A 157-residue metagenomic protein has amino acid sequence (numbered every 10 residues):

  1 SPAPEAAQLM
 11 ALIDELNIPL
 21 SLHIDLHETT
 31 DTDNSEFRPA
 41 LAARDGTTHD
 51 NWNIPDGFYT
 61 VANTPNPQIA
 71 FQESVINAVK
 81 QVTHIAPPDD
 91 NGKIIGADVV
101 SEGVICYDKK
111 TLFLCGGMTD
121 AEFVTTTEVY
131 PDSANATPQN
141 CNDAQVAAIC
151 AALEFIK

Functional and structural regions predicted by a protein language model:
S1-K157: Structured catalytic-domain cores with a bias toward divalent-metal coordination
